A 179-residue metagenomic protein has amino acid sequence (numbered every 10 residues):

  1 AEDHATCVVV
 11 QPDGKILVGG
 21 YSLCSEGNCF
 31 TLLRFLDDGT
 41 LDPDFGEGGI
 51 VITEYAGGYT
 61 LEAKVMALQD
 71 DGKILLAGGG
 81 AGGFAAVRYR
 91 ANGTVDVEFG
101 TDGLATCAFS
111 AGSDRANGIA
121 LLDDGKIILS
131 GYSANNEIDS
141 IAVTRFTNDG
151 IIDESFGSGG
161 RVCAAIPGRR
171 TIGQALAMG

Functional and structural regions predicted by a protein language model:
A1-G179: A sequence-level/structural motif corresponding to short, flexible coil/turn segments enriched in small polar residues
